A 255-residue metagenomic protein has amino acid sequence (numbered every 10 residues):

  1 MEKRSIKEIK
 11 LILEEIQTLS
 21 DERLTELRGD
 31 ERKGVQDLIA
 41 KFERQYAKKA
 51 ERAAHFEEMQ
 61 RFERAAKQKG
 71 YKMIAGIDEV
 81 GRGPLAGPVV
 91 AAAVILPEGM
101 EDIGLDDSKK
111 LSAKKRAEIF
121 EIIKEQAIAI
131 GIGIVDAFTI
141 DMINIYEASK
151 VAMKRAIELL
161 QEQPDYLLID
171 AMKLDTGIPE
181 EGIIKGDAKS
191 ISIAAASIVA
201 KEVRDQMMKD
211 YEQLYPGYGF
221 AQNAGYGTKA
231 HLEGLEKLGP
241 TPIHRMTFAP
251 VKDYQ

Functional and structural regions predicted by a protein language model:
M1-A75, R82-Q255: RNase H-like, Mg2+-dependent phosphodiesterase core, and more generally RNA phosphate-backbone-engaging helix-loop
